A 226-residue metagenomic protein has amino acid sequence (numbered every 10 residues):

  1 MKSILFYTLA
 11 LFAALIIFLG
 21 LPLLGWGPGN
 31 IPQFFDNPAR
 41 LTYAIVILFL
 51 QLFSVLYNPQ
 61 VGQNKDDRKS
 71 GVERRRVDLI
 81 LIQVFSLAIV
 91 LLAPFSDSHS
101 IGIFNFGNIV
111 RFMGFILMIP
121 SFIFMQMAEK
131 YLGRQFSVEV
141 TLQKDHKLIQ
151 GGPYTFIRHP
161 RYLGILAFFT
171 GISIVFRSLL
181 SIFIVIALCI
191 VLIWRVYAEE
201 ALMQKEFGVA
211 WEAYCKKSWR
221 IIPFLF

Functional and structural regions predicted by a protein language model:
M1-L142, I172-L202, E206-V209, C215-F226: Membrane-anchoring alpha-helices and their flanking helix-loop junctions
S86-V90, A128, G152-F156, G164-I165: Function-critical hydrophobic alpha-helical transmembrane segments in multi-pass membrane proteins
L117, E129, L148, P160 (+1 more regions): Short glycine- and Lys/Arg-enriched binding-loop motifs that mark or flank ligand-binding interfaces
E139-G164: Active-site-proximal inter-transmembrane loops
G151, R158-R161, E212, K216 (+1 more regions): Short hydrophobic, aromatic-rich alpha-helical segments embedded in or entering the lipid bilayer of multi-pass
G164-I172: Hydrophobic, membrane-inserted alpha-helices
